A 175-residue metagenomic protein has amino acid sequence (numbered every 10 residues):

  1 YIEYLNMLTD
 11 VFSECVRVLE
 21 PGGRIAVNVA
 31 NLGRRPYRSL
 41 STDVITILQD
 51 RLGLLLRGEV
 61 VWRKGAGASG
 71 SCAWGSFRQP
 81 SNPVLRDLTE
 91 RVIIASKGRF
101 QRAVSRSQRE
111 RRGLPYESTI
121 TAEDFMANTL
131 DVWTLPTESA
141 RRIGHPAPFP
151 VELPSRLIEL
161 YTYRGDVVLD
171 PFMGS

Functional and structural regions predicted by a protein language model:
Y1-S175: Core catalytic lobe of class I
